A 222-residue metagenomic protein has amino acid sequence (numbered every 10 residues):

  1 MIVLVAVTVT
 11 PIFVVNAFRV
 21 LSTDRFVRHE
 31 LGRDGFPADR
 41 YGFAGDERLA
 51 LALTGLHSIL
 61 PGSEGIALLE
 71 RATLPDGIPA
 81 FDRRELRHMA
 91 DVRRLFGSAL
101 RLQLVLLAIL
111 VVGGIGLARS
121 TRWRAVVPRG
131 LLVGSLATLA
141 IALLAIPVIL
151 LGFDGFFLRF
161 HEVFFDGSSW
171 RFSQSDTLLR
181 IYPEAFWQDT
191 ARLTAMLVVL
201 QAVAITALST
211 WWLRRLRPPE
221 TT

Functional and structural regions predicted by a protein language model:
M1-V27: Hydrophobic secretory-pathway targeting helix
M1-V3, L107-F153, A204-T222: Juxtamembrane interface at the cytosolic side of transmembrane helices
R19-S58: Juxtamembrane non-transmembrane segments of integral membrane proteins
D39-T54, P75-E85, V133-L151: Hydrophobic alpha-helical transmembrane segments
T54-T73, F156-E162: Alpha-helical transmembrane segments of integral membrane proteins, especially early/N-terminal helices
P61-V105, A185-V198: Individual transmembrane alpha-helix segments
L150-Q174: Juxtamembrane non-transmembrane "cap" segments at the membrane-aqueous interface of multi-pass membrane proteins
D166-D189: Short, membrane-exposed interhelical loops at transmembrane-helix boundaries
